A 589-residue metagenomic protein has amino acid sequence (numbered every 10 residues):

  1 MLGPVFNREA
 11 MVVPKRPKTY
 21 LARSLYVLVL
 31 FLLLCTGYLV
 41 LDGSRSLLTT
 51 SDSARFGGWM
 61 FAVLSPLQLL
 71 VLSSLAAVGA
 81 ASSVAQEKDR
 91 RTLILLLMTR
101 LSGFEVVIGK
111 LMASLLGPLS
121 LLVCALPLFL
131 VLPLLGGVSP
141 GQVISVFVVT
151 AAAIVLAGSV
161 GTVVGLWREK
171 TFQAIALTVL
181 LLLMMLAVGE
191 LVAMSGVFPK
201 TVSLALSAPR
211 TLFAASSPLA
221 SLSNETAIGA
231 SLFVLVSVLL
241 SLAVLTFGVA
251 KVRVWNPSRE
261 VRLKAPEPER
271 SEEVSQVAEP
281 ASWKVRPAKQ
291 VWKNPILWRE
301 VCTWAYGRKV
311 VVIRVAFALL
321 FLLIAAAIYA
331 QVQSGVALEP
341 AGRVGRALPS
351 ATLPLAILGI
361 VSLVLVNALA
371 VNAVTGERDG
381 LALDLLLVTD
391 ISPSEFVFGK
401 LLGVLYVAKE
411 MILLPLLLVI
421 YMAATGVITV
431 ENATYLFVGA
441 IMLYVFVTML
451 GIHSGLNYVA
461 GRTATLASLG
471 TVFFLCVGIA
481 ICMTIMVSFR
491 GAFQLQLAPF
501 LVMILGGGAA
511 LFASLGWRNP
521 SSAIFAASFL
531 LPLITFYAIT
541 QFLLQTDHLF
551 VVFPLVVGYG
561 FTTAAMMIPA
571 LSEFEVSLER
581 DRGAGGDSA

Functional and structural regions predicted by a protein language model:
M1-S73, S82, L121, F129-G376 (+1 more regions): Transmembrane alpha-helical segments and their membrane-interface loop/helix boundaries that make up the transmembrane
P4-F6, S83-L115, I296-V301, A305-Y306 (+1 more regions): Helix-loop-helix units of permease transmembrane domains in multi-pass membrane transporters, especially ABC
P118: Short, basic alpha-helical nucleic acid-contact segments in DNA-binding proteins and DNA transaction factors
